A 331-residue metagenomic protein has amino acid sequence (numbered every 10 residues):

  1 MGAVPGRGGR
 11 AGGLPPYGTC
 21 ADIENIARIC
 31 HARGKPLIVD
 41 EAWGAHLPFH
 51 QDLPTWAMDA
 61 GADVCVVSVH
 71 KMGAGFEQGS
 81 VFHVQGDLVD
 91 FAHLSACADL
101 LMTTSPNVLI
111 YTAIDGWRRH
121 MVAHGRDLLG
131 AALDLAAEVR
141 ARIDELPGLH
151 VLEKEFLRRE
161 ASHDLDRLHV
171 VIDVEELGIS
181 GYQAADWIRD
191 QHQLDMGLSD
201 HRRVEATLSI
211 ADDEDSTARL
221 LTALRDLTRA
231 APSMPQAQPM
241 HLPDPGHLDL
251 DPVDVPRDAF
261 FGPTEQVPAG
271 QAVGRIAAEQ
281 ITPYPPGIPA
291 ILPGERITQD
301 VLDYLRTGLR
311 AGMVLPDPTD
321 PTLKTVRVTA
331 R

Functional and structural regions predicted by a protein language model:
M1-E155: Conserved PLP-enzyme active-site core in the AAT-like
P15, H70-M72, D87-V89, G116-W117 (+4 more regions): Short, glycine-/Ser/Thr-/acidic-enriched flexible segments
P16-T19, A45-L47, G73-G75, I179 (+3 more regions): Flexible loop/turn segments at secondary-structure boundaries
F76, V108, D164-D166, D200 (+1 more regions): A short, structural micro-pattern
Q78, L168, K324: Change "...and in nucleic-acid phosphodiester-cleaving endonucleases..." to "...and in nucleic-acid processing enzymes
F91-S95, A113-V122, H163-L168, L198-V204 (+1 more regions): Short acidic (Asp/Glu) and glycine-rich catalytic loops that position anionic groups and cofactors
D127-E205, I210, P232-L250: Conserved small-domain helix->loop->beta segment predominantly found in fold-type I
W187-Q191, G197-R331: PLP-dependent enzyme catalytic core of the Aspartate aminotransferase-like
